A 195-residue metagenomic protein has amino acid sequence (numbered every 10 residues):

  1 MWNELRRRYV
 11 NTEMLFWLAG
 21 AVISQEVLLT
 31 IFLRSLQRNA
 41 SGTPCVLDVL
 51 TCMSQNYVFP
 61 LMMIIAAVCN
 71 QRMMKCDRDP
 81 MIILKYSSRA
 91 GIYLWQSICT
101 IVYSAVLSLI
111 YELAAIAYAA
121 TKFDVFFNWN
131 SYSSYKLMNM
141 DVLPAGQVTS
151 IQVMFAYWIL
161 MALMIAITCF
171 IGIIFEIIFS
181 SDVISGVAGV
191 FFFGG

Functional and structural regions predicted by a protein language model:
M1-G20: Aromatic- and glycine-rich beta-strand/loop motifs that create alpha-glucan
N3, D77-R78, I173: Positions in alpha-helical segments
R8-Y9, A90-G91, I174-V183: Membrane-interface helix-boundary motifs at transmembrane edges
M14-A21, N56-Y57, V106, V187: Hydrophobic H-region at the start of alpha-helical membrane spans
L18-I23, D182-G194: Central hydrophobic cores of alpha-helical transmembrane segments in multi-pass integral membrane proteins
Q25-N70, L94-I177: Secretory targeting signals
A67-K85: Transmembrane helix boundary and interhelical loop/hinge segments in multi-pass membrane proteins
D79-S97: Interfacial "coupling" helices/loops that link adjacent transmembrane helices in transporter permeases
